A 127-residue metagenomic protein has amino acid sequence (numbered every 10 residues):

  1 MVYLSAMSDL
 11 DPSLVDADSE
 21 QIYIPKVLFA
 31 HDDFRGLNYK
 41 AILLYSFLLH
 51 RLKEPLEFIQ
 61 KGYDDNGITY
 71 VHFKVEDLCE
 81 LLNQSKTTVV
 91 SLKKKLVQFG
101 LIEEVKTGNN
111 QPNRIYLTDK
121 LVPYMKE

Functional and structural regions predicted by a protein language model:
M1-V75: Short recognition helix of helix-turn-helix/winged-helix DNA-binding domains
L52-L117: Winged helix-turn-helix DNA-binding recognition segment
L121-E127: Short, amphipathic alpha-helical interaction segments positioned at domain boundaries
